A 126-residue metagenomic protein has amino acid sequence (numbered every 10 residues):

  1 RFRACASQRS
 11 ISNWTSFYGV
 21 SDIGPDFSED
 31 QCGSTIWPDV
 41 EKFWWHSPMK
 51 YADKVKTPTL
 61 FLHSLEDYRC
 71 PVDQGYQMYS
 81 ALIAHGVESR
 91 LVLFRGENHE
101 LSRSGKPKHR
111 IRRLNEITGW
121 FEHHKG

Functional and structural regions predicted by a protein language model:
R1-G126: Active-site-proximal cap/loop segments of hydrolase catalytic domains
